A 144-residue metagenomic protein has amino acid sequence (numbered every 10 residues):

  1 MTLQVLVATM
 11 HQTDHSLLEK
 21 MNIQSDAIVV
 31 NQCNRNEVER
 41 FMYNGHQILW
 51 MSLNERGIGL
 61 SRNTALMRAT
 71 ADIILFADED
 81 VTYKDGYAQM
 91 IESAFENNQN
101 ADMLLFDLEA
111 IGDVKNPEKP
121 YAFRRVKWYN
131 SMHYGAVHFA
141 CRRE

Functional and structural regions predicted by a protein language model:
M1-D26: N-proximal low-complexity "stem/linker" segments adjacent to membrane-targeting elements
D14-L18, R35-Y43: Acidic helix N-cap motif at the loop->helix transition within catalytic regions of sugar-transfer enzymes
N31-Q32: Acidic ATP/Mg2+-coordinating residue in the GHKL
L53-A69: Glycine-rich, basic loop-to-helix element that forms the pyrophosphate-binding segment of sugar-nucleotide handling
I74: Short aromatic/hydrophobic "clamp" motif used to bind/position activated sugar donors
D78-T82: The conserved acidic donor/metal-binding loop of glycosyltransferases
G86-E118: Conserved donor NDP-sugar-binding/catalytic core segment of glycosyltransferases
I111, F123-E144: A recurrent flexible, glycine/aromatic-enriched loop bordering the glycosyltransferase active site that acts as
